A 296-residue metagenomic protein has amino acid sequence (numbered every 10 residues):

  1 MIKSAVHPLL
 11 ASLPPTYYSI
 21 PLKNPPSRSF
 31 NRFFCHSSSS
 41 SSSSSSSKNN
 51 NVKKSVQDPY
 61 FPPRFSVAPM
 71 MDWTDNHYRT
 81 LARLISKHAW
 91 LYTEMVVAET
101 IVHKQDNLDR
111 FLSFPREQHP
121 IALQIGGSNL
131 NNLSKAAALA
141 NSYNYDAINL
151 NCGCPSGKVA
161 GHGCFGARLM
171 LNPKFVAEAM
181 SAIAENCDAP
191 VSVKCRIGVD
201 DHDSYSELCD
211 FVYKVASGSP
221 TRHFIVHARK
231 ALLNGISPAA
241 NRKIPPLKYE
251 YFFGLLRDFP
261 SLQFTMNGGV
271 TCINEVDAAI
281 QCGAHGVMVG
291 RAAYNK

Functional and structural regions predicted by a protein language model:
M1-K23: N-terminal chloroplast transit peptides
L9, L13, F30-S38, S46-K296: Flavin-dependent oxidoreductase catalytic cores
